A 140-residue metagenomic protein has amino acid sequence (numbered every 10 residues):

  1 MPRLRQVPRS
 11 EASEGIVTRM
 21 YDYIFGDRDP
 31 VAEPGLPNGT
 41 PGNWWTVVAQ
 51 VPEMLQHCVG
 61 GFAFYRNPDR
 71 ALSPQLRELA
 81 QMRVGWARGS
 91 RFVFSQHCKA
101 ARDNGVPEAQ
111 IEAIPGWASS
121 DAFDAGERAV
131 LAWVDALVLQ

Functional and structural regions predicted by a protein language model:
M1-P74: Secretory/endomembrane lumenal or extracellular ectodomains immediately following the signal peptide
R3, L72-Q75, L79, Q110-A113: Amphipathic alpha-helical hairpins
S13-E14, P107, D124: Ser/Thr-centered flexible coil motifs
W45-T46, F62-A63, Q81, C98-R102 (+1 more regions): Amphipathic alpha-helical segments within well-ordered protein domains
Q56, E78-A109: Conserved alpha-helical segments that form or flank metal/cofactor-binding pockets of metalloenzymes
R70-L76, F123-E127: Structural motif
I114-D124: Acidic/His metal-coordination segments adjacent to aromatic residues that form catalytic metal sites in metalloenzymes
D124-Q140: Acidic/histidine-rich alpha-helical segments that form the ligand environment of transition-metal centers
